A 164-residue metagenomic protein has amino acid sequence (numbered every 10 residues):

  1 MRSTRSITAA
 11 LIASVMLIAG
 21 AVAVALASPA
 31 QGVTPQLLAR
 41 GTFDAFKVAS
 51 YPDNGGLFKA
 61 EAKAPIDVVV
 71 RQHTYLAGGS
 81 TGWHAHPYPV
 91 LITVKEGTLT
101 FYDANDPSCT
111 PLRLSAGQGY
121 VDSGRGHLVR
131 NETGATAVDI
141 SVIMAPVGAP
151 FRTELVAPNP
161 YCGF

Functional and structural regions predicted by a protein language model:
R2-A10, L17-D67, P111-R113, V156-F164: A short, N-terminal "cap"/entry segment at the start of jelly-roll beta-barrel domains of the cupin/DSBH fold
K63, Y75, A104-R125: Short acidic-glycine-tyrosine-enriched beta hairpin
K63-I66, G78-T93: A short beta-loop-beta micro-motif enriched in histidine and acidic residues
T81, T98-Y102, G119: Short beta-strand segments in beta-sandwich/barrel cores
T81-H86, D103, P111-L112, R130-E132: Short histidine-centered beta-strand/loop micro-motifs that create catalytic or ligand/metal-coordination sites
H86-D106: Glycine- and acidic-residue-biased ligand/ion/polar-headgroup-sensing regions
S115, G124-R152: Ligand-binding loop in jelly-roll beta-barrel domains
